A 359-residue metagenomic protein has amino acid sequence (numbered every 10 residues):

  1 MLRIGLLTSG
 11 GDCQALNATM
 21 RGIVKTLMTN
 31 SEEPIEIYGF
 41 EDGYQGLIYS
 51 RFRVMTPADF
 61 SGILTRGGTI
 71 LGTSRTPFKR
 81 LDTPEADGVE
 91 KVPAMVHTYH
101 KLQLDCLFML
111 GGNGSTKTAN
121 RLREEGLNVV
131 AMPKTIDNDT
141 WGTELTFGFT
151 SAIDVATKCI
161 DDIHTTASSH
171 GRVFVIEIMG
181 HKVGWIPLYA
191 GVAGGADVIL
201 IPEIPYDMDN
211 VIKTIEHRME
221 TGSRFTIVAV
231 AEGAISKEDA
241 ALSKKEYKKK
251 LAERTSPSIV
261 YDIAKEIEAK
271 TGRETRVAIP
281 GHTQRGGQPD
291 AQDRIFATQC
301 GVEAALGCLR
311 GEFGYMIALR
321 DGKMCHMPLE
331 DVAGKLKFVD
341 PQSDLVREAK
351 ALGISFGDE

Functional and structural regions predicted by a protein language model:
M1-R51: N-terminal phosphate-binding or glycine-rich loops at protein starts, especially the Walker A/P-loop of NTPases
R3-G11, I70-G72, D105-M109, F174-E177: Short glycine-rich or small-residue beta-strand-to-loop segments that form or flank ligand, phosphate, metal/Fe-S
T19-I23, N113-L127, P187: Short Gly/Thr/Asp-enriched flexible loops that form oxyanion-binding sites at enzyme active sites
S31-E32, R123-T146, I153, L200-D207: Short, acidic/small-residue loops that bind anionic groups at enzyme active sites
Y49-L107, G114, F147-D154, K158 (+1 more regions): Glycine-rich oxoanion-binding loops at beta->alpha junctions
T98, M109-G111, A119-R121, F149-H170 (+1 more regions): Accessory alpha-helical/coil subdomains and C-terminal extensions that flank or cap enzyme catalytic cores
D262, I317-E359: Phosphate-binding loop/pocket of nucleotide- and phosphate-handling active sites
